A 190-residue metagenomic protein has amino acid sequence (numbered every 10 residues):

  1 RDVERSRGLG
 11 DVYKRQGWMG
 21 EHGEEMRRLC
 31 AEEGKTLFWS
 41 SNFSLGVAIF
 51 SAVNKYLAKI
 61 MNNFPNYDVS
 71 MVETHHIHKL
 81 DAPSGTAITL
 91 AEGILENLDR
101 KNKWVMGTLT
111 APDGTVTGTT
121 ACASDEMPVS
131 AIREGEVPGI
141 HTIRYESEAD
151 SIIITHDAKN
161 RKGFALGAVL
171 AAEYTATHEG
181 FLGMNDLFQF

Functional and structural regions predicted by a protein language model:
D2-Y13: Single conserved hydrophobic/aromatic residue that forms the stacking wall/gate of nucleotide- or nucleobase-binding
V12, G20-G23, V47-A48, L80-D81 (+1 more regions): Loop/helix-junction capping segments adjacent to catalytic residues or to phosphate/diphosphate-binding pockets
Q16-L37, A48, V53-Y56: Rossmann-fold NAD(P)-binding glycine/threonine-rich loop
G17-G20, N42-S44, T74-H76: Short, ordered loop/turn segments at secondary-structure junctions
M26-S44, M61-M71: Rossmann-fold dehydrogenase core element
I49-N66, A82: Rossmann-like NAD(P)H-binding beta-loop-alpha module
P65-F190: C-terminal substrate-binding/catalytic lobe of Rossmann-fold NAD(P)-dependent oxidoreductases
